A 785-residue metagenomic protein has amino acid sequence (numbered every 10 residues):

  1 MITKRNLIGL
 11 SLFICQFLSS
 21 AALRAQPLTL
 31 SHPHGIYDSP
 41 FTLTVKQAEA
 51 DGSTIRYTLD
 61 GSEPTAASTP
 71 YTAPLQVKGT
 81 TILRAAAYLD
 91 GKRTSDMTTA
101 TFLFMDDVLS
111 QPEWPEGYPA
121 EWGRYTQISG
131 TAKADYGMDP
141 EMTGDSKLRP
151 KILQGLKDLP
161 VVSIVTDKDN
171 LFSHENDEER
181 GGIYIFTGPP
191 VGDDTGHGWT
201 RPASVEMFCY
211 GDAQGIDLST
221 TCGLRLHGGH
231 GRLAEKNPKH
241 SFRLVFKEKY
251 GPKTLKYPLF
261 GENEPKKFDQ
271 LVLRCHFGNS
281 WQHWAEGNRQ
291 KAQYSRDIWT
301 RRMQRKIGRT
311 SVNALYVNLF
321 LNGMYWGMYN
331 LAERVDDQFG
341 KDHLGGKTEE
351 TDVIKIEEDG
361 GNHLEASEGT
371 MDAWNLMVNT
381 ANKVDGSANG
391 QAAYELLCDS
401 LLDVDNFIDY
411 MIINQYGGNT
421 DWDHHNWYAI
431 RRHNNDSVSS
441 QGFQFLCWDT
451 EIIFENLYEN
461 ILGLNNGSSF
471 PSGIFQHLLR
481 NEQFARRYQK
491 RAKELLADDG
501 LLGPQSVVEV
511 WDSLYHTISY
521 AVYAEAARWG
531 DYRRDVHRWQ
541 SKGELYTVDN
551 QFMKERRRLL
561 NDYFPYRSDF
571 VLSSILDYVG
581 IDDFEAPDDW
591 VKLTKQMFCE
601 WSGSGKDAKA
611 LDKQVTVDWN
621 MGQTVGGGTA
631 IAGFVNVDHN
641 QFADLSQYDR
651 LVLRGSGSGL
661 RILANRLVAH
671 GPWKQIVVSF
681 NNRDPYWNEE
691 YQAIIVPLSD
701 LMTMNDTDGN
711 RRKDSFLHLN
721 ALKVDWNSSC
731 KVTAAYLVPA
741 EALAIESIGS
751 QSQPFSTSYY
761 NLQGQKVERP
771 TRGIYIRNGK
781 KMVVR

Functional and structural regions predicted by a protein language model:
M1-P27: Bacterial Sec-dependent N-terminal signal peptides
T3, I774-R785: C-terminal tail/sorting-segment detector
R24-D194, T200-P202, F208-D212, D217-T221 (+2 more regions): Short, compositionally stereotyped local motifs that mark structural "simplifiers"
A86-D90, N727, N778-K780: Beta-strand-rich extracellular modules
Q111-G144, R149-V165, D169-Y184, D193-T195 (+11 more regions): Middle-to-C-terminal accessory/interaction subdomains
I164, T187-N362: Conserved ATP-binding subdomain of kinase catalytic cores across diverse folds
T187-P190, L576-A742: Beta-rich carbohydrate-recognition modules and glycan-binding surfaces
G580-E585, V738-Q763: Residue-level detector of functionally pivotal "anchor" positions at catalytic/ligand-binding pockets or at interdomain
